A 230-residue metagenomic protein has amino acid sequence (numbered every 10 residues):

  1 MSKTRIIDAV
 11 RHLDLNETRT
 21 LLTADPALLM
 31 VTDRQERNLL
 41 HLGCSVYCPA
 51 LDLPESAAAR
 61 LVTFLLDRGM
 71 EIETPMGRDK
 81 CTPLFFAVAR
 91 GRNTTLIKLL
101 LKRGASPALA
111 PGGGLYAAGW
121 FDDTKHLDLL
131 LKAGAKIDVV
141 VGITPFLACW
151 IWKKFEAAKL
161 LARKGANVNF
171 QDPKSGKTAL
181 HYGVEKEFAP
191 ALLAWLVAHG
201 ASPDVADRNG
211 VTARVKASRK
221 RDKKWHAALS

Functional and structural regions predicted by a protein language model:
S2-I6, V31-P49, P75-F86, A108-A117 (+3 more regions): Ankyrin-repeat boundary/"N-cap" motif
K3, I7-R11, E17, L21-A24 (+1 more regions): N-terminal alpha-helical scaffold/docking segments in eukaryotic complex subunits
D8-L13, L42-A58, F86-N93, A117-T124 (+3 more regions): Ankyrin repeat A-helix N-terminal signature
T20-A27, R60-E71, K98-S106, D128-K136 (+3 more regions): Ankyrin repeat domain, specifically the short helix-to-loop turn at the C-terminus of the second helix of each repeat
L28, V46, A50, I72 (+8 more regions): Alpha-solenoid repeat scaffolds
A58-W120: A generic tandem-repeat structural signature
G113-S175: Eukaryotic tandem repeat interaction scaffolds
V197-S230: Leucine-rich solenoid repeat scaffolds
